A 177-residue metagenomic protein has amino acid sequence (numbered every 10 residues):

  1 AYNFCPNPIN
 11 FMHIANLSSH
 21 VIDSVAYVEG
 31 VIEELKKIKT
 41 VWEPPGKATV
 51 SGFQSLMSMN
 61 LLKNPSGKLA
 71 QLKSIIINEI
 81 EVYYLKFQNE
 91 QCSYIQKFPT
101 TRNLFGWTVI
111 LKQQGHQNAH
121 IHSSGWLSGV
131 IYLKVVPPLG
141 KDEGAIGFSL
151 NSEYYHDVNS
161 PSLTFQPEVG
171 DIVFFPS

Functional and structural regions predicted by a protein language model:
Y2-I95, H116: Non-heme Fe(II)/2-oxoglutarate
L62, S66-I77, E81-F174: Catalytic core of non-heme Fe(II) oxygenases with the double-stranded beta-helix
